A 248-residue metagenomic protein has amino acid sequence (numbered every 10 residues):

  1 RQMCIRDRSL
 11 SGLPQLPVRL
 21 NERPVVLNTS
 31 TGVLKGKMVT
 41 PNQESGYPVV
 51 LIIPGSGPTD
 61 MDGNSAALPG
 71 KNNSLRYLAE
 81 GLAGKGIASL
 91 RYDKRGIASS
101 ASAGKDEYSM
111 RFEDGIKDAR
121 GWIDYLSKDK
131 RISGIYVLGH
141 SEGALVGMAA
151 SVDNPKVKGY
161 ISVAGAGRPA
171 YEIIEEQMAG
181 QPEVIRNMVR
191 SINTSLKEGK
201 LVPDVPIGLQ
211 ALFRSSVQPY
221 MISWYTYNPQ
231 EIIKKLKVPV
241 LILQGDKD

Functional and structural regions predicted by a protein language model:
R1-I5: Short, small-residue-biased leader/transition segments that mark boundaries at the very start of proteins
S9-S45, V49: N-terminal cap/lid segment of alpha/beta-hydrolase-fold proteins
Q43-L82: Short, surface-exposed "cap/lid" segments of acyl-processing enzymes
N73-A101: Conserved alpha/beta-hydrolase
S74, E107-K130: Alpha/beta-hydrolase active-site loop
D124-G180: Primarily recognizes the serine-hydrolase "nucleophile elbow" in alpha/beta-hydrolase and SGNH/GDSL folds
G159-K235: Accessory cap/linker subdomain of secreted extracellular hydrolases
L236, I242-Q244: Short beta-strand/loop motif that positions the catalytic acidic residue of the alpha/beta-hydrolase fold
